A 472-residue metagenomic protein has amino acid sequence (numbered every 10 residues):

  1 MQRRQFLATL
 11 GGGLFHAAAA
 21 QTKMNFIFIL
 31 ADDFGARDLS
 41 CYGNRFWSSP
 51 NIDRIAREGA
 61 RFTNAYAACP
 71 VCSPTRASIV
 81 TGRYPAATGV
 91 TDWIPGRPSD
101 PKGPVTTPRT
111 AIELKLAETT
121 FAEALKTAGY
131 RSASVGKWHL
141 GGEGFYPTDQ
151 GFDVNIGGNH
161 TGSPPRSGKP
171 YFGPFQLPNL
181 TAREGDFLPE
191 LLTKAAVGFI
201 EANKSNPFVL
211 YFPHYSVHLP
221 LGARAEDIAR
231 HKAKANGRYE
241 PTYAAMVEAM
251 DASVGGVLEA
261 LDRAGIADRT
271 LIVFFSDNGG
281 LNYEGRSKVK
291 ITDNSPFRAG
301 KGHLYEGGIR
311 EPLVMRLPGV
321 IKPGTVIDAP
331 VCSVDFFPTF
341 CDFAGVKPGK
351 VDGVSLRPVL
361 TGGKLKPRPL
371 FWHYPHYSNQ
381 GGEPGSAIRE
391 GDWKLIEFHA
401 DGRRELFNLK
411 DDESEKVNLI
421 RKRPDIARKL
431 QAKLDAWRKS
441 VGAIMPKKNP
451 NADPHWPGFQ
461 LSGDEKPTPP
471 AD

Functional and structural regions predicted by a protein language model:
M1-G13: N-terminal secretory signal peptides and thylakoid transit peptides that target proteins across membranes
L7, Q21-M24, A31, G35-A36 (+8 more regions): Long, internal low-complexity/basic segments
T22-F26, G59-T63, A128-S132, D153 (+4 more regions): Loop/turn elements at helix/coil->beta-strand transitions in domains of secreted/extracellular proteins
N44-S49, Y66-V71, P108-T119, A182-L192 (+8 more regions): A short beta-strand-to-alpha-helix junction
R45-A77, G82-A87, R131-A133, D153-N159: Short, structured active-site-proximal loop/turn typified by the sulfatase FGly-forming signature C/S-X-P-X-R
W47, Y146-G151, P220-A223, E259-V320 (+3 more regions): Histidine-centered active-site microenvironments of extracellular/periplasmic hydrolases and transferases
V90-R131, W138-L210, H214-A225, A229-A244 (+1 more regions): Formylglycine-dependent
V154, G280-L304, I321-T325, A329-L409 (+1 more regions): C-terminal cap/loop subdomain of S1 sulfatases and analogous C-terminal strand-loop tails that border
